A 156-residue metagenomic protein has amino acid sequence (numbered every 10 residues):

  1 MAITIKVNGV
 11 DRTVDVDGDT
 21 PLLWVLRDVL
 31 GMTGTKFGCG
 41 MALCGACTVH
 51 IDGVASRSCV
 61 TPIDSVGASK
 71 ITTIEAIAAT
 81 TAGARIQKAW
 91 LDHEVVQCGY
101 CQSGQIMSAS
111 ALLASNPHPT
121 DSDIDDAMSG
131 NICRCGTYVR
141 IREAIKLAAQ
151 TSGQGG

Functional and structural regions predicted by a protein language model:
M1-G156: Signature of N-terminal electron-transfer/Fe-S-associated modules in redox systems
